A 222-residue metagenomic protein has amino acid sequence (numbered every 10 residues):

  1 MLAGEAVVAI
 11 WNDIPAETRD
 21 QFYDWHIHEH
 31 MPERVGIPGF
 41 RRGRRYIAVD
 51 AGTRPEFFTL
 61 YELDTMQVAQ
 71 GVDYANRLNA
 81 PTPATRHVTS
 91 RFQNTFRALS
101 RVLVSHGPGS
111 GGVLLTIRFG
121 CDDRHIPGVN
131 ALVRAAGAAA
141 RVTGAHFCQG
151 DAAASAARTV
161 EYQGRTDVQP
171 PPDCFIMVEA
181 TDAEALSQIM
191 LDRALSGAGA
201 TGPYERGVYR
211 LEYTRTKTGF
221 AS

Functional and structural regions predicted by a protein language model:
M1-S222: Macromolecular interaction modules
